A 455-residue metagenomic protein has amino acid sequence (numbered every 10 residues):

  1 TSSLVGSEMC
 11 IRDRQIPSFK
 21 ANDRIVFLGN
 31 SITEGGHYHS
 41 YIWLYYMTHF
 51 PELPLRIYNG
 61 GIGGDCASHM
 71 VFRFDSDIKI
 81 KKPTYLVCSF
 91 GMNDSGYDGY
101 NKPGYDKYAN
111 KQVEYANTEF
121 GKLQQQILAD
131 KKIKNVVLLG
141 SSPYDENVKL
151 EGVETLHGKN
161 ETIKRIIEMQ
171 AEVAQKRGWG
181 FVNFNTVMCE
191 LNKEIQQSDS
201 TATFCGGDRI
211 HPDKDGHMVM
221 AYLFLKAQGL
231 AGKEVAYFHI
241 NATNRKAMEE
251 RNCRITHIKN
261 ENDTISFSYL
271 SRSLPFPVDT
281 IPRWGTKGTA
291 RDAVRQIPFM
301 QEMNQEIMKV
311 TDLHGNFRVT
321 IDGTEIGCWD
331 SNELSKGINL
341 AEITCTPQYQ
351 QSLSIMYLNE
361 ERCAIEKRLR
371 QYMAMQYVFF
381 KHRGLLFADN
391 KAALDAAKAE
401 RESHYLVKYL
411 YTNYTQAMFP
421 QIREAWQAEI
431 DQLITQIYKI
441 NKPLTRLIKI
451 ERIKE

Functional and structural regions predicted by a protein language model:
T1-G6, I11: Single conserved hydrophobic/aromatic residue that forms the stacking wall/gate of nucleotide- or nucleobase-binding
S2, I32, P212: Glycosyltransferase donor-binding loop in the core domain
R12-A21: N-terminal pre-domain segments of enzymes
D23-H37, G63-C66: Catalytic nucleophile-elbow at a beta strand-turn-alpha helix junction centered on a G-D-S/GDSL motif, marking
S40-R56, D65-E455: Alpha-helical cap/lid subdomain in secreted, periplasmic, or secretory-pathway luminal O-acyl-processing enzymes
G60: The conserved SAM/SAH-binding core of class I Rossmann-like methyltransferase domains, concentrating on the hydrophobic
